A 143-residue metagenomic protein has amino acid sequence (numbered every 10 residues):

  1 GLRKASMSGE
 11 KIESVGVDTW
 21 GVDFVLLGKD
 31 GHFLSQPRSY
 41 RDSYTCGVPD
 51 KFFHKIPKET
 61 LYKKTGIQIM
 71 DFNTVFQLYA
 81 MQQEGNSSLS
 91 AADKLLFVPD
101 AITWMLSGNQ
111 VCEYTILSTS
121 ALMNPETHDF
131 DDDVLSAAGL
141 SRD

Functional and structural regions predicted by a protein language model:
G1-S35, G47, K51, K63 (+2 more regions): N-terminal glycine/serine-rich phosphate-binding loop of ATP-dependent small-molecule kinases, especially carbohydrate
S8, K58, S141: Conserved H-loop
S35-Q36, E113: Short capping micro-motif at the N-terminus of alpha-helices
R38-S39, I116: Residue-level structural signal for beta-strand termini and adjacent loop
D42: Carbohydrate-associated surface elements
T45, H54, I69-D71: Gly/Ser-rich phosphate-binding catalytic loop and adjacent alpha/beta segment that cradle a phosphoryl group at enzyme
F52, I56-E59: Acceptor-binding helix/loop patch of EC 2.4 sugar-transfer enzymes, predominantly nucleotide-sugar-dependent
L61-D143: Gly/Ser/Thr-rich active-site cleft segment
